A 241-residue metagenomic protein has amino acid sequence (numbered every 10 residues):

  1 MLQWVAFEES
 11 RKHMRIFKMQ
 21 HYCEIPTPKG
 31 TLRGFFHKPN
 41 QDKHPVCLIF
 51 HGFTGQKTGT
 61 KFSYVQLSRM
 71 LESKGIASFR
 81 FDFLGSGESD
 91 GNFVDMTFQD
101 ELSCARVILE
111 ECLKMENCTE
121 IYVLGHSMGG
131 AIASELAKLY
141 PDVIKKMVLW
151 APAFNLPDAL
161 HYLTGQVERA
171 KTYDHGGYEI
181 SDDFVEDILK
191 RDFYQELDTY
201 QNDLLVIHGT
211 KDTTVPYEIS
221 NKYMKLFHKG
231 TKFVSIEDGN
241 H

Functional and structural regions predicted by a protein language model:
W4, H13: Cationic, low-complexity basic patches in intrinsically disordered or flexible, solvent-exposed regions
R15-D42: N-terminal cap/lid segment of alpha/beta-hydrolase-fold proteins
Y22, L32, A131, K138-N240: The alpha/beta-hydrolase serine catalytic core
Q41-S73, S78-D82: Short, surface-exposed "cap/lid" segments of acyl-processing enzymes
F53, A77, D82-N92, A153 (+1 more regions): Short beta-to-alpha linker loops that shape the active-site pocket of alpha/beta-hydrolase fold enzymes
S86-C118: Catalytic nucleophile-loop/oxyanion-hole region of alpha/beta-hydrolase and closely related hydrolase-like folds
E116-H126: Alpha/beta-hydrolase fold nucleophile elbow
G125-G129, A133: Gly/Ala-rich beta-loop-alpha elbow adjacent to hydrolase catalytic centers
